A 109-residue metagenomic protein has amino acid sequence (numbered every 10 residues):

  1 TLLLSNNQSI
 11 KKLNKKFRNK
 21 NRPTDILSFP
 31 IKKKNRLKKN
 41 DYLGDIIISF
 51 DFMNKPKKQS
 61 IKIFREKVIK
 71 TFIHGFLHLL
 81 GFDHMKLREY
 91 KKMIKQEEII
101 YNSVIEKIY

Functional and structural regions predicted by a protein language model:
T1-K67, L79-Y109: Active-site rim/adjacent substrate-binding subdomains
T71, G75-L79: Catalytic glutamate of the conserved HExxH
